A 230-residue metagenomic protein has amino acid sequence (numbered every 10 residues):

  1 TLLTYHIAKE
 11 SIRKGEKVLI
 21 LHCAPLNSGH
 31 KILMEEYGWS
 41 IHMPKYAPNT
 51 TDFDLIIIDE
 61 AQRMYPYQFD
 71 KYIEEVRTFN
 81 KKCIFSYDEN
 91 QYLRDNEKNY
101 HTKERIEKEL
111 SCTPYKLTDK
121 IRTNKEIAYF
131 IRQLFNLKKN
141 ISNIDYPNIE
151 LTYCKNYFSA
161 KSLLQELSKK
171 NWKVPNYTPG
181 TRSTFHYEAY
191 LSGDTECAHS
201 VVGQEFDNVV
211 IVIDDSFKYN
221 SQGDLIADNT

Functional and structural regions predicted by a protein language model:
T1-L3, I7-I32, E36-W39, K45-T51 (+2 more regions): Conserved helicase motor core of SF1/SF2 NTP-dependent helicases
